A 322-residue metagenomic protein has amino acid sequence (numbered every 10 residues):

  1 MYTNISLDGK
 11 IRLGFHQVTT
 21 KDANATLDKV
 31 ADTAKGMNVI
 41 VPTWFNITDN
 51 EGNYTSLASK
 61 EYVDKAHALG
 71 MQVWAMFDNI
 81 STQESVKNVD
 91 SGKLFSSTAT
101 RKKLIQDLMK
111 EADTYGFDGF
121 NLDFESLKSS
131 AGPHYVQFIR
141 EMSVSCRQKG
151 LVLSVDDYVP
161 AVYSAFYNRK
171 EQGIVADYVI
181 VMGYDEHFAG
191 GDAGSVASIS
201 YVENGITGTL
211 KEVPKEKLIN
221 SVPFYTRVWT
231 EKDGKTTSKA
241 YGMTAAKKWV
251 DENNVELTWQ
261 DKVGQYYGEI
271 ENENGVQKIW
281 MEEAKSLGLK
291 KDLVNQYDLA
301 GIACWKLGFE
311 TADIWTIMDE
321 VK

Functional and structural regions predicted by a protein language model:
Y2-K102, Q106: Glycan-recognition patch characteristic of GH18 chitinases/ENGases and related GlcNAc/peptidoglycan-binding proteins
F15-T20, P42-N46, M76-I80, D123-S126 (+5 more regions): Active-site-proximal beta-strand/loop segments in catalytic clefts of secreted hydrolases
T19-A34, S97-D113, A161-K170, E282-N295: Short, acidic/polar
T33-V39, K93-F120, F124, Y167-H187: Structural recognition of alpha->loop->beta junctions
I40, L122, M142, V179 (+3 more regions): Conserved, mostly hydrophobic/aromatic
D49-L57, Q106, S129-E252: Substrate-binding surface in catalytic domains of secreted glycosidases
T82-E84, V89-D90, V222-D292, V321-K322: Glycan-binding loop/region signatures in secreted carbohydrate-active enzymes
K290-K322: Acidic/aromatic/glycine-rich contiguous surface patches that form carbohydrate-binding/processing clefts and analogous
